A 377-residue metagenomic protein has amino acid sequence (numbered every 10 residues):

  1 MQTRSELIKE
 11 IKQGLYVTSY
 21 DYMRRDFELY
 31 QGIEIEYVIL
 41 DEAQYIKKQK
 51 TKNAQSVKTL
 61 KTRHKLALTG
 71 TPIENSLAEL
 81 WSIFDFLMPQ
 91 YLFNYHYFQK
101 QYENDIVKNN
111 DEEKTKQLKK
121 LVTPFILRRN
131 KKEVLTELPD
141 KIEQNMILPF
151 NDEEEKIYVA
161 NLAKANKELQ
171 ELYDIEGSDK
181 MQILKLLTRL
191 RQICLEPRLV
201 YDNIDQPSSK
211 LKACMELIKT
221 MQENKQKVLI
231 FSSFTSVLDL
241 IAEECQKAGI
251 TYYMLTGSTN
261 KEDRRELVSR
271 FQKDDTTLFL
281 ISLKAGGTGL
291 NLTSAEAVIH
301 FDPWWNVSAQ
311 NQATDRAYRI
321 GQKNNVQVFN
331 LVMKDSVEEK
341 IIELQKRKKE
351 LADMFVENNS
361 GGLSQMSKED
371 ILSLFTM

Functional and structural regions predicted by a protein language model:
M1-K108, K119-K156, A160-M377: ASCE P-loop NTPase motor core, strongest for the SF2 helicase catalytic module
D111: Serine-hydrolase catalytic core recognition
